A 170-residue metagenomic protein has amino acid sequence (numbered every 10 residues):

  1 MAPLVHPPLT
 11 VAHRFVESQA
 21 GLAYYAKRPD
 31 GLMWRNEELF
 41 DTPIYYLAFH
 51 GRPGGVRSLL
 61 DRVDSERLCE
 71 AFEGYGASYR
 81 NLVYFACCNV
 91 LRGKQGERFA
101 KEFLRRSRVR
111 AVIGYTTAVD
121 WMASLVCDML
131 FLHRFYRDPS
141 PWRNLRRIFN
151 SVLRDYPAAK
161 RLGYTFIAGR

Functional and structural regions predicted by a protein language model:
M1-G51, G55-S58, R62-S65, Y79-A86 (+1 more regions): A domain-level signal for caspase-like cysteine endopeptidase catalytic cores and their zymogen-processing architecture
L4, R28, A71, R134 (+2 more regions): Residues that form generic nucleotide/phosphate-binding pockets
S18, D64-R67, D120, N144: Helix N-cap and loop-to-helix transition residues
K27-D30, E73, K101: Surface-exposed alpha-helical segments enriched in charged/polar residues
L60-E70, Q95-F103: Charged helix-capping and loop-helix junction motifs
C69-A77: Short, basic/hydrophobic alpha-helical segments
V90-R170: Active-site-proximal C-terminal subdomain of hydrolase catalytic domains
